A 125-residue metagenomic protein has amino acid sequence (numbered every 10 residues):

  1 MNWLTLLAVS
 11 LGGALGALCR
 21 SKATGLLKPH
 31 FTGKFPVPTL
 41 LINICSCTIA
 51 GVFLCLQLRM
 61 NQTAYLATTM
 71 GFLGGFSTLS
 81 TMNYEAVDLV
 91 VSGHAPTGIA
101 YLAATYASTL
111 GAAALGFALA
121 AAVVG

Functional and structural regions predicted by a protein language model:
M1-G125: Membrane-interface helix-loop junctions in multi-pass transporters/channels
